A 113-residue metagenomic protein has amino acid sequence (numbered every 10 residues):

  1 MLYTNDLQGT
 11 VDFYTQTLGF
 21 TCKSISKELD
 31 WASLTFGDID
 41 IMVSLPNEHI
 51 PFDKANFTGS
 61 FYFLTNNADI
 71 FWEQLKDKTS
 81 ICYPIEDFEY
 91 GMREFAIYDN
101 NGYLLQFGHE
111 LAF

Functional and structural regions predicted by a protein language model:
M1-V11, G59-F61, L111-F113: N-terminal beta-strand motif that seeds the catalytic metal site of vicinal oxygen chelate
D6, D12, D87-G91: Residue-level preference for alpha-helix termini and adjacent loops
G9, A68-W72: Short, conserved charged micro-motifs
T10, Y14-T15, L75, D99-G102: Conserved active-site tyrosine of GNAT-family acetyltransferases
T21-L64, W72-Y98, H109-F113: Vicinal oxygen chelate
